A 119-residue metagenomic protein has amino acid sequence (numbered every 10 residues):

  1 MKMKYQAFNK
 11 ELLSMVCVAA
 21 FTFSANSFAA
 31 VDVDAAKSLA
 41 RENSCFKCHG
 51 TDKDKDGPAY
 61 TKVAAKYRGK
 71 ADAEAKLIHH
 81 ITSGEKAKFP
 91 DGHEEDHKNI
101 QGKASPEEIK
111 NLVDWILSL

Functional and structural regions predicted by a protein language model:
K2-M15: Bacterial N-terminal signal peptides that target proteins for export
S14-F23: Bacterial N-terminal signal peptides
A25-A40, K66-K70: Electrostatic cytochrome c docking/interface patches
V33, G50-K53, G57, K70-E74 (+2 more regions): Solvent-exposed, acidic/flexible segments
N43-T51, L112: The canonical Cys-X-X-Cys-His
D56-Y67, H80-K110: Axial heme c-ligation environment in periplasmic c-type cytochrome domains
